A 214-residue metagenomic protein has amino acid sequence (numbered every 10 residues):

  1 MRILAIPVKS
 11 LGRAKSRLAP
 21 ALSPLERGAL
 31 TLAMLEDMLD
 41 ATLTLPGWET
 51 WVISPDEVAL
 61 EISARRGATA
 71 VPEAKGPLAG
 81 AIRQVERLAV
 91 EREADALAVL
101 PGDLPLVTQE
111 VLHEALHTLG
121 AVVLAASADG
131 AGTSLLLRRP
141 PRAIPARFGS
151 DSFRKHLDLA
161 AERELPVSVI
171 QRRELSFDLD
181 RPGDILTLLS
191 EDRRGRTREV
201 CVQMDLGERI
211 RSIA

Functional and structural regions predicted by a protein language model:
M1-L18: N-terminal nucleotide-binding beta1-loop-alpha1 segment
A29-G47: A short, N-terminal amphipathic alpha-helix
P46-A70: Acidic donor-binding segment of Leloir-type glycosyltransferases
I62-A96: Short phosphate-binding loop-to-helix
V107-A131: Conserved donor-nucleotide/metal-binding helix-loop-beta segment in metal-dependent transferases, i.e., the alpha-helix
R138-E162: Short, glycine-/small-residue-rich phosphate/pyrophosphate-handling segment
D158-A214: Conserved alpha/beta core of the MobA/IspD/sugar-nucleotide pyrophosphorylase nucleotidyltransferase superfamily
